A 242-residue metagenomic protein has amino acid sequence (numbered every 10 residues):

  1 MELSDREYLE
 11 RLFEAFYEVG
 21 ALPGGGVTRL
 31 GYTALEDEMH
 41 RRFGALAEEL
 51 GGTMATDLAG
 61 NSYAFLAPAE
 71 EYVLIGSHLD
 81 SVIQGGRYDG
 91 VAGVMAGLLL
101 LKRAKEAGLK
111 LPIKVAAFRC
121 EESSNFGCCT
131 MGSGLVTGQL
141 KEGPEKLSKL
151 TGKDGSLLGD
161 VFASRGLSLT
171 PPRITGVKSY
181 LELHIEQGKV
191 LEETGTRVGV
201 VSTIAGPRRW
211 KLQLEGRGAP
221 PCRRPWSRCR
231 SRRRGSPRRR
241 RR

Functional and structural regions predicted by a protein language model:
E2-T33, R119: N-terminal capping segment at the start of a domain
Y8-A15, V19, R42, L46-L50 (+3 more regions): Generic non-transmembrane alpha-helical segments
A21-L66: A non-catalytic alpha/beta surface segment that caps or lines the substrate-entry region of metallo-dependent hydrolase
L46, L50, S62-D89, G97 (+3 more regions): Catalytic-core environment of secreted peptidases
A59-G60, H78-D80, F118-E121: An acidic- and aromatic-residue-enriched active-site/binding cleft used to recognize and process polar
P68, G108, I174-G176: Extracellular/periplasmic catalytic domains that process cell-envelope and extracellular macromolecules
I75, G85-E122, R208-L214, P225-R242: Alpha-helical metal-binding/catalytic segments enriched in His/Glu/Asp
C120-E121, G127-R242: Midchain, well-structured core segments that form catalytic/ion-binding scaffolds
